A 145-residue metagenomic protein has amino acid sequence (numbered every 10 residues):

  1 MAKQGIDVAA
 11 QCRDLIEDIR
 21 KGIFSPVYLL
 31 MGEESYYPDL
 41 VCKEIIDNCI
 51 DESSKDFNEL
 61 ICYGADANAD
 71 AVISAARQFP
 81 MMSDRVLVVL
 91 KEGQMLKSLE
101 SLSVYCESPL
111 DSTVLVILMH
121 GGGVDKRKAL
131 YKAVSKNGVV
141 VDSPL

Functional and structural regions predicted by a protein language model:
M1-L145: Conserved beta/loop motifs at nucleotide-recognition and modification sites
